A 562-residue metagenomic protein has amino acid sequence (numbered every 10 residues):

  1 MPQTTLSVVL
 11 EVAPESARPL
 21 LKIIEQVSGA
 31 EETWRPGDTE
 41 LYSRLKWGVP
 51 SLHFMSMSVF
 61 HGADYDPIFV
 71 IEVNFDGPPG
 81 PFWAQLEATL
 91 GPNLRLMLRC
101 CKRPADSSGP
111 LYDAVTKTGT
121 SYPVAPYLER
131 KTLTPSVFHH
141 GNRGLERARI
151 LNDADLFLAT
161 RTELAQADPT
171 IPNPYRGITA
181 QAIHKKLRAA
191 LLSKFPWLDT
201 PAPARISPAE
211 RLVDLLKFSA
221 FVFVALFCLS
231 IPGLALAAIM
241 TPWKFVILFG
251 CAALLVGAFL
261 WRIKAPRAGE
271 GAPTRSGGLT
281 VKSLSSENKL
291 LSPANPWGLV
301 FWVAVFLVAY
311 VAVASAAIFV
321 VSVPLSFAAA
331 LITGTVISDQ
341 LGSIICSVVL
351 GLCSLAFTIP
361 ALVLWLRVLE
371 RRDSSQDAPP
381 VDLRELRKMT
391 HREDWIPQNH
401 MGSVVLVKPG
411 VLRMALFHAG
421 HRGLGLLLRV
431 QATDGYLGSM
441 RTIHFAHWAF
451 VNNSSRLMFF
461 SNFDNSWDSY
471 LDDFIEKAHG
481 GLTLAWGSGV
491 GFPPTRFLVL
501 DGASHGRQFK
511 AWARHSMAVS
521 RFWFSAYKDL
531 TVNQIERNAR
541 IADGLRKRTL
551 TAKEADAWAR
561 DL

Functional and structural regions predicted by a protein language model:
M1-H53, G62-I68, N74-G77, P81 (+7 more regions): Short S/T/G/P-rich N-terminal loop/turn motif that feeds into the first structured element of a domain
L21-V27, A84-L90, A419, D472-A478: Short amphipathic alpha-helices in soluble, non-transmembrane regions that often serve as interface/regulatory elements
S28-E32, L90-R95, G425-L427, A478-T483: A common structural junction motif
M57, A446-F450: Short edge beta-strands and adjacent turn/loop segments
A88, P92-L96, V115-T116, T120: Ser/Thr/Pro-rich, acidic low-complexity intrinsically disordered regulatory segments
N93-A105, G480-F497: Conserved short beta-strand edge segments in small beta-sheet-based binding/regulatory domains
L212-I263: Core alpha-helical transmembrane segments of integral membrane proteins
K244-C251, S343-C353: Alpha-helical transmembrane segments of polytopic membrane proteins
